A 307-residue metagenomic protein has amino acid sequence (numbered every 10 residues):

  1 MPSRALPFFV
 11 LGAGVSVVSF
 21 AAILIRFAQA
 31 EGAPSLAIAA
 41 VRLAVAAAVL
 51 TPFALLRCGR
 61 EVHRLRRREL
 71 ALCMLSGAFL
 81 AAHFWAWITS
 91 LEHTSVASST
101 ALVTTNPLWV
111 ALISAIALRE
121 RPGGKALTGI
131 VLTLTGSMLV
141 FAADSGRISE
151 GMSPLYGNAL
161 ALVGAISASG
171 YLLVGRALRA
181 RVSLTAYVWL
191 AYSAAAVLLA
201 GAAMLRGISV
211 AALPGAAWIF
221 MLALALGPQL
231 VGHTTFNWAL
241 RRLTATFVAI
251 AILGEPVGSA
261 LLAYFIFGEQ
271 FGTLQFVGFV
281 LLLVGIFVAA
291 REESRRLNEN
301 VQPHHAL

Functional and structural regions predicted by a protein language model:
M1-V41, A78, A86, I148-A177 (+2 more regions): Glycine-/small-residue-enriched transmembrane alpha-helix faces in small-molecule transporters and effluxers
S3-F8, E31-A40, R64-L70, A142-S167 (+2 more regions): Juxtamembrane helix-entry segments on the extracytoplasmic side of multipass membrane proteins
P7, L11-G12, R66-M74, P122-T135 (+1 more regions): Cytoplasmic-side transmembrane-helix entry/capping segments in multi-pass membrane proteins
F9, A39, L43, A142-A143 (+3 more regions): C-terminal-most transmembrane helix of multi-pass membrane proteins
A13-F20, L24, F53, A71-H93 (+7 more regions): Hydrophobic alpha-helical transmembrane segments of multi-pass membrane transport proteins, especially secondary
I38, L184-V188, V248: Juxtamembrane helix-start motifs in multi-pass secondary transporters
V49, A54, N106-V131, V257-V277: C-terminal transmembrane-helix exit sites in multi-pass transporters
L50, M74, P122-D144, L199 (+2 more regions): Hydrophobic transmembrane alpha-helices of multi-pass small-molecule transport proteins
